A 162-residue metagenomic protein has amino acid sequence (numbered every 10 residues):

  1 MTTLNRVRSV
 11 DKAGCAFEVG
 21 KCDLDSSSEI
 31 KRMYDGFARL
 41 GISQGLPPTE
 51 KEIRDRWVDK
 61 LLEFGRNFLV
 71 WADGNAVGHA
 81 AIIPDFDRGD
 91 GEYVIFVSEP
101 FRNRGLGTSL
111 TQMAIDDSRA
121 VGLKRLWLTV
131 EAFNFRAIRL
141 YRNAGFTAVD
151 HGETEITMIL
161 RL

Functional and structural regions predicted by a protein language model:
M1-C15, L162: Acyl-donor-binding surface of acyltransferase catalytic domains
T2, S27, K31-S43, S109-D116 (+2 more regions): Compositionally biased, non-globular sequence tracts
C15-R32: A short beta-loop-alpha structural element at the N-terminal edge of CoA-dependent acyl/N-acetyltransferase catalytic
L24, R32-S98: Acetyl-CoA-dependent GNAT
D90, S118-T129: Conserved GNAT acetyl-CoA-binding A-motif
V97, N103-A120, R139-N143: Conserved acetyl-CoA-binding loop-helix of GNAT-fold acetyltransferases
T108, A132-H151: Conserved active-site alpha-helix within GNAT-family acetyltransferase domains
H151-L162: Active-site/acyl-donor-binding loops of N-acyltransferases
